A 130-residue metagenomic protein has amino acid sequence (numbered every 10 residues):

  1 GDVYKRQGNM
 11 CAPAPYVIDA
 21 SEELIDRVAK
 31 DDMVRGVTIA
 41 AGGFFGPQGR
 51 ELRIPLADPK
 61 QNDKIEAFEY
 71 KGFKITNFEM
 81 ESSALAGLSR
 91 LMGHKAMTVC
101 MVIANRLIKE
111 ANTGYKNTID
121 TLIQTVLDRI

Functional and structural regions predicted by a protein language model:
V3-Y4: Short, small-residue-biased leader/transition segments that mark boundaries at the very start of proteins
A14-D31: Extended C-terminal subregions enriched in glycine
V28-D32, G93, V126-I130: Structural signal for hydrophobic packing residues in well-ordered secondary-structure cores of soluble enzyme domains
D32, G36-K71: Active-site/ligand-binding-proximal alpha/beta "capping" segment
V34-T38, T76-F78, M97-V99: Hydrophobic/aromatic beta-strand patches that form the interior of the parallel beta-sheet core in alpha/beta enzyme
L56, K64-G93: A C-terminal functional module that forms or caps the active site or interfaces directly with catalytic machinery
S83-Y115: Zn-dependent metallopeptidase/amidohydrolase metal-coordination segment
R106-I130: His/Asp/Glu-rich mid-to-C-terminal helical/loop segments that flank catalytic regions of hydrolases
